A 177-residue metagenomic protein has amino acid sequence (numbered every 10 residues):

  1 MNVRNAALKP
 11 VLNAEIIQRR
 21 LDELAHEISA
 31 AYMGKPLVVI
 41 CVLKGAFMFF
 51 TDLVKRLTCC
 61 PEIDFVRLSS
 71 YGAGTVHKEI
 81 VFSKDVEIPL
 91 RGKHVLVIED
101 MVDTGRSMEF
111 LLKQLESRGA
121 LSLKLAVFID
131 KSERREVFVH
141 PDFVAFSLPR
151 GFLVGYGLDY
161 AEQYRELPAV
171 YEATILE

Functional and structural regions predicted by a protein language model:
M1-E177: PRPP-associated nucleotide enzymes
